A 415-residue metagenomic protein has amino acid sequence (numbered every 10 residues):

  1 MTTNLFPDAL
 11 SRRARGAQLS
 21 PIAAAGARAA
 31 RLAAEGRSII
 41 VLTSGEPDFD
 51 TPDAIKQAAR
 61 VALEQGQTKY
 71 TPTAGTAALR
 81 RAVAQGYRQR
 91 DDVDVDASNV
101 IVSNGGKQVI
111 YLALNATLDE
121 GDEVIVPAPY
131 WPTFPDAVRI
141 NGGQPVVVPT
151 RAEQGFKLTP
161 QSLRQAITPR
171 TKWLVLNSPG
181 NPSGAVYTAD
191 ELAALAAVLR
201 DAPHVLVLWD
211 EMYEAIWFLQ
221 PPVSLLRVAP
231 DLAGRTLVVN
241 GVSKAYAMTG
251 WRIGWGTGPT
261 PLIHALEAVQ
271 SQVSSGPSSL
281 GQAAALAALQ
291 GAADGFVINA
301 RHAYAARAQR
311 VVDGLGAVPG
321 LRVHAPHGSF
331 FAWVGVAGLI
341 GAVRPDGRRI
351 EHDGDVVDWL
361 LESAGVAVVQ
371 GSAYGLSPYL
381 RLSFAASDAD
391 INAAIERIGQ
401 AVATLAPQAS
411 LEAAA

Functional and structural regions predicted by a protein language model:
M1-L10, A14, Q18-A25, L32-I40 (+3 more regions): PLP-dependent class I/II
Q67-Y70: A short acidic, glycine-rich active-site loop that binds or catalyzes chemistry on phosphate/adenosine moieties
A74-G75: Short beta-strand to alpha-helix junction loop
